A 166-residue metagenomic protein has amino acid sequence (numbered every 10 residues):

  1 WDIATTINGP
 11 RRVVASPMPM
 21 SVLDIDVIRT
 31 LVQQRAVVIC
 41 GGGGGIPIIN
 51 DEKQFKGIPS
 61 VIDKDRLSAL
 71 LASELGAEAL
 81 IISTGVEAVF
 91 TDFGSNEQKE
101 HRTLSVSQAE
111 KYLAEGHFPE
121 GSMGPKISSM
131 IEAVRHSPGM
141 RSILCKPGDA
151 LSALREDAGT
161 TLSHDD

Functional and structural regions predicted by a protein language model:
W1-D166: C-terminal catalytic "cap/lid" subdomain
